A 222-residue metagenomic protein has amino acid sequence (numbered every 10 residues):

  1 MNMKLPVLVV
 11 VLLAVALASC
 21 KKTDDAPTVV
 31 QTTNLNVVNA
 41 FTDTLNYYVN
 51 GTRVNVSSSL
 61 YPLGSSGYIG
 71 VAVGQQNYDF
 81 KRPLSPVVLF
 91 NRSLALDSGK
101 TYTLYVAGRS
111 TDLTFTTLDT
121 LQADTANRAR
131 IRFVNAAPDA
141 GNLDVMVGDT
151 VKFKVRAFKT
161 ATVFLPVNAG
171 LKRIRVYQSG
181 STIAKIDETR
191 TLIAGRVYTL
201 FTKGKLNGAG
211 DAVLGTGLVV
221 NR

Functional and structural regions predicted by a protein language model:
M1-L8: Bacterial N-terminal signal peptides that target proteins for export
V10-L12: Small-residue packing motifs within transmembrane alpha-helices
V15-S19: C-terminal motif of bacterial Sec signal peptides marking the signal peptidase cleavage site
C20-R222: Intrinsically disordered, low-complexity polar regions and short flexible loop motifs
